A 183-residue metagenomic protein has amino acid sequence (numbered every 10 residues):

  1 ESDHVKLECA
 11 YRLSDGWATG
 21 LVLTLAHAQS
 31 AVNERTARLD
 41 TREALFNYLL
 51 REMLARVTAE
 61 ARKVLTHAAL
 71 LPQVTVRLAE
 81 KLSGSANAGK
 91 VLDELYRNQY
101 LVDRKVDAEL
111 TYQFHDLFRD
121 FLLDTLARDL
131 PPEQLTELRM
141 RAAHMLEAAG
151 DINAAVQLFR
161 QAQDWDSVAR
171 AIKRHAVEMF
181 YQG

Functional and structural regions predicted by a protein language model:
E1-N47, A59-R62, L70, G84-S85: Amphipathic alpha-helical "lid/sensor" segments that cap RecA-like P-loop NTPase cores
C9, T19, L23, K63 (+6 more regions): Amphipathic alpha-helical interaction segments
L13, L23-H27, H67-A68, K81-L82 (+4 more regions): Short acidic/histidine-centered micro-motifs embedded in hydrophobic/aromatic stretches that mark compact functional
L13-A31, R56, L71, N98-L101 (+4 more regions): Phosphate/oxyanion-binding loops and surfaces in catalytic or ligand/nucleic-acid-binding neighborhoods
L39, E43, S85-A88, P132 (+2 more regions): Flexible, glycine- and charge-enriched loops at secondary-structure boundaries
F46-R128, E137-M140: C-terminal boundary/linker of central alpha/beta nucleotide-binding cores
P132-G183: Extended alpha-helical scaffolding segments used for macromolecular assembly and cargo binding
